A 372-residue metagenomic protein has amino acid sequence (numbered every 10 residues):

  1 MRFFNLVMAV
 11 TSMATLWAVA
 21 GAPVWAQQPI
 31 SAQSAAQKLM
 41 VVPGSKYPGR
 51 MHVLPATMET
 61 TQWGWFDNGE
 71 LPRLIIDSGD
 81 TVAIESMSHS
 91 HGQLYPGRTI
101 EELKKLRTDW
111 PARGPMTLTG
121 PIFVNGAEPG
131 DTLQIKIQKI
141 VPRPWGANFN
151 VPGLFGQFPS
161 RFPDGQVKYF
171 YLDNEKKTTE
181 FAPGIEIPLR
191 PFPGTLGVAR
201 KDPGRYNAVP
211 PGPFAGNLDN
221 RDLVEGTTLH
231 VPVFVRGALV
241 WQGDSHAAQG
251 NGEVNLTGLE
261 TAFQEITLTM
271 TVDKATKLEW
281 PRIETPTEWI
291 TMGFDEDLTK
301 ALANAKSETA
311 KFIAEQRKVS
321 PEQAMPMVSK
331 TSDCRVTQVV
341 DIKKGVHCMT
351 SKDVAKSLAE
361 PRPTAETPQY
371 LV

Functional and structural regions predicted by a protein language model:
V7-A20: Bacterial N-terminal signal peptides
A18-A20, V24-A26, A32: Boundary at the C-terminal end of the N-terminal hydrophobic targeting segment
S34-Q37, V41-W110: N-terminal, Lys/Arg-enriched amphipathic/low-complexity engagement segments that precede the first folded domain
T57-D67, P111-T119, Y206-F214: Short, structured beta-strand/loop micro-motifs enriched in basic residues and often containing a Trp
H89-I100, I140-N150, G237-A247, T337-V340: Short, Lys/Arg- and Gly-enriched loop/turn segments at beta-strand edges
M116, K139-L223: Intrinsically disordered, low-complexity linker/loop segments enriched in Gly/Pro and charged/polar residues
P191-N217, R221-T299, A310: Conserved mixed alpha/beta catalytic, RNA-binding, or beta-rich assembly cores of soluble enzyme, regulatory
